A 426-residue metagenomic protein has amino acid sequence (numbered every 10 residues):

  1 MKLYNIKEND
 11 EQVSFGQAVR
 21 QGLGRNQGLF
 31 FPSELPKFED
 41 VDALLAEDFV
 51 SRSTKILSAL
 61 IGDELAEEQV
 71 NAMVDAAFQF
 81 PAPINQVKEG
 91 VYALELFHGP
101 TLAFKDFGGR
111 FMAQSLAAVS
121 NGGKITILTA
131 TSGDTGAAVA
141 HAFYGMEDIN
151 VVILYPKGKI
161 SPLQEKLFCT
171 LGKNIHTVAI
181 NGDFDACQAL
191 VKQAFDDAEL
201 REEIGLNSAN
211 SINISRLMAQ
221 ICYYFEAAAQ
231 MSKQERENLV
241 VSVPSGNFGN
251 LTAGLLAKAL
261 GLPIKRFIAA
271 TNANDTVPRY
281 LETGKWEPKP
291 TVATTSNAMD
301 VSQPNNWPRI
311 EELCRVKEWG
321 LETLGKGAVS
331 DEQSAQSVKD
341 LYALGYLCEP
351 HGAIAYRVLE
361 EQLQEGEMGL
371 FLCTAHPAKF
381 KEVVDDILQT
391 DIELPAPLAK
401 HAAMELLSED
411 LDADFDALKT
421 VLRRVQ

Functional and structural regions predicted by a protein language model:
M1-Q426: PLP-dependent amino-acid enzyme catalytic core
